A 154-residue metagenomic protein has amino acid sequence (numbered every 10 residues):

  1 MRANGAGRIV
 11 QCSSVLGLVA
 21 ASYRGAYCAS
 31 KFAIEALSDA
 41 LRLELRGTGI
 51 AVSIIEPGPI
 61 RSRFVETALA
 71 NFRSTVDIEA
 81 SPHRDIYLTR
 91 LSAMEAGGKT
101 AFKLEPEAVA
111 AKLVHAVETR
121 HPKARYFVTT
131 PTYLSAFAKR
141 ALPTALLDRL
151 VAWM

Functional and structural regions predicted by a protein language model:
M1, V19, A40-A51: Active-site-adjacent segment of SDR/Rossmann-fold oxidoreductases
Q11: Rossmann-fold scaffold of SDR-type NAD(P)-dependent oxidoreductases
S14: Residue(s) in the substrate-gating loop at a strand-loop-helix junction that position the organic substrate next
V19-A26: Active-site loop immediately N-terminal to the catalytic Tyr-X3-Lys motif of short-chain dehydrogenase/reductase
S30: Active-site helix of classical SDR
G47-K99: C-terminal beta-strand-loop-alpha-helix "lid" module of Rossmann-like NAD(P)-dependent dehydrogenases
V52, A93-R140: Core catalytic loop region at the nicotinamide-binding pocket of NAD(P)H-dependent oxidoreductases
F64-E66, K139, V151: A short local structural element in Rossmann-fold oxidoreductases
